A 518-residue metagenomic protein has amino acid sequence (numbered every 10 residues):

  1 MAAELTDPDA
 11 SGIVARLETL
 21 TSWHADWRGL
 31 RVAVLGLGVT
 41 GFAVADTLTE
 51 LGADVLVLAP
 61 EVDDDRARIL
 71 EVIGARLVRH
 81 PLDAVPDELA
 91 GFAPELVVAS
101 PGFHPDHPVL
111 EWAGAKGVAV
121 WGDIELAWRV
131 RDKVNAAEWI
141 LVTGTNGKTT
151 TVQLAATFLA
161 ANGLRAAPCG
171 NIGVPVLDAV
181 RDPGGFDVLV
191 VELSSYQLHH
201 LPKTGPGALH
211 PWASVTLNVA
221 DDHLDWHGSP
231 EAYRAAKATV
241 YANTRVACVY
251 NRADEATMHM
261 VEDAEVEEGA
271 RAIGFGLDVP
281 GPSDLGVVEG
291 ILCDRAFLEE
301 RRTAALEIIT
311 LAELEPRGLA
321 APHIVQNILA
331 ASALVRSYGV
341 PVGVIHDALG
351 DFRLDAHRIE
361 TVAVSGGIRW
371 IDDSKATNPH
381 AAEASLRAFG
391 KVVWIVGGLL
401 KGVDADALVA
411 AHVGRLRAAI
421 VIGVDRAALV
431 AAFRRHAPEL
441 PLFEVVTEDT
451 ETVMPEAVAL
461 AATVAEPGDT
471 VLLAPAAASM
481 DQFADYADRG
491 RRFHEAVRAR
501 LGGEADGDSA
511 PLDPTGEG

Functional and structural regions predicted by a protein language model:
M1-L126, R500, G518: N-terminal leader/targeting and accessory segments in enzymes
R16-L17, T21-R31, A43-L51, L311-R417 (+1 more regions): Nucleotide phosphate-binding/pyrophosphate-handling subdomain across enzymes that bind or process nucleotide phosphates
L48, V97, V142, N171 (+12 more regions): Residue-level signal for inorganic ion chemistry
T49, P86-F92, P101-R252, T257-R271 (+3 more regions): Phosphate-binding loop of NTP-binding sites
A53-E61, V249-R252, I395-V396, R415-D425: Short internal beta-strands
A59, H80-P81, W121-L126, C169-G170 (+5 more regions): Beta-strand->loop->alpha-helix junctions that form or flank phosphate-binding loops in nucleotide-handling enzymes
R68, I73-G74, D406-D469, D508-G518: C-terminal helical cap/extension that packs against the catalytic core of soluble nucleotide-cofactor enzymes
D83-A93, D182, V409-A410, A459-T463: Short amphipathic alpha-helix with an adjacent loop that forms part of the alpha/beta core around
